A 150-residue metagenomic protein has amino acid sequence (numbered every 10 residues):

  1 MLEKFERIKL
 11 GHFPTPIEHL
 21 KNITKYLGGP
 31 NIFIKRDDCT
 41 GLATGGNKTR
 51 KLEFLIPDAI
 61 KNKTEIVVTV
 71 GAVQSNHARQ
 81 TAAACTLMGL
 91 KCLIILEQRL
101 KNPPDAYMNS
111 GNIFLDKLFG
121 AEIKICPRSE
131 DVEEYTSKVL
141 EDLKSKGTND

Functional and structural regions predicted by a protein language model:
M1-D150: PLP-dependent amino-acid enzyme catalytic core
